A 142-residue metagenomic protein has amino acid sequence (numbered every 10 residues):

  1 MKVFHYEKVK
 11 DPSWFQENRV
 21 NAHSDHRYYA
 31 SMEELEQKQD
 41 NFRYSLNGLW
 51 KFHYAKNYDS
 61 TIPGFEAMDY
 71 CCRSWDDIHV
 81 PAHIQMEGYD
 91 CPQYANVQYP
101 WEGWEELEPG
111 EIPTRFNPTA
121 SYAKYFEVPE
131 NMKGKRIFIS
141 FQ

Functional and structural regions predicted by a protein language model:
M1-R136, S140: Extended carbohydrate-recognition surfaces in non-catalytic/accessory domains of CAZymes and lectin-like proteins
